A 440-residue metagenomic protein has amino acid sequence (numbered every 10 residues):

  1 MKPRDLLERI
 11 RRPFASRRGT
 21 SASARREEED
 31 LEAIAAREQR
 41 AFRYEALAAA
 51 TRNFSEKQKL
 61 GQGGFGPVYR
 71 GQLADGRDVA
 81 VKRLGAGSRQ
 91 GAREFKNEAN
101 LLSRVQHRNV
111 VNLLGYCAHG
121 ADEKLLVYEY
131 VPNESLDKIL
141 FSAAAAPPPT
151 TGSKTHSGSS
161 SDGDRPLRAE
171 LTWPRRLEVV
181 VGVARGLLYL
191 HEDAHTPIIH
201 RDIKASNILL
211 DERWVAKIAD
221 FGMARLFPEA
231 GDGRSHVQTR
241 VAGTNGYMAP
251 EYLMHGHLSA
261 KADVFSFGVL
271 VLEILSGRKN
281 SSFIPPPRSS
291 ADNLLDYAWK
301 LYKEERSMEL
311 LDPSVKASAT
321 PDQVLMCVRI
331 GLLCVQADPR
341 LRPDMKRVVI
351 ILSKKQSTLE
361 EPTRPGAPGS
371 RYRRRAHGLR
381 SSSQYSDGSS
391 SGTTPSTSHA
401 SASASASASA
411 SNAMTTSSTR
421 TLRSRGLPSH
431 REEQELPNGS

Functional and structural regions predicted by a protein language model:
M1-C117, A121-V127, N133-E134, F141-V183 (+5 more regions): Membrane-proximal cytoplasmic juxtamembrane segment of single-pass receptors with intracellular kinase/kinase-homology
M1-R37, T150-S161, A319-I330, A337-S440: Intrinsically disordered, low-complexity cytosolic regulatory tails and linkers adjacent to catalytic/signaling modules
R185-I198: Protein kinase catalytic-loop region centered on the HRD/HxD motif
M223-R225: Activation segment
H255-A260: Activation segment
D263: Conserved catalytic-loop aspartate of Hanks-type protein kinases
Y297-A337: C-terminal lobe substrate-recognition/regulatory segment of protein kinase catalytic domains
